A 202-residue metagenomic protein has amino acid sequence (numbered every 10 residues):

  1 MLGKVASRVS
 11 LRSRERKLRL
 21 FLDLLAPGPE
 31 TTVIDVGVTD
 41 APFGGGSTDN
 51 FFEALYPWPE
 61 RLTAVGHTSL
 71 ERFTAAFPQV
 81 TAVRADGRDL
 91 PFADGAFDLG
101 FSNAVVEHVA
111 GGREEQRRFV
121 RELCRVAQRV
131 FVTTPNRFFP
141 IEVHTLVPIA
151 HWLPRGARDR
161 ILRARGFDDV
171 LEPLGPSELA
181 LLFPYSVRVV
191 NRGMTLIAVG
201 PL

Functional and structural regions predicted by a protein language model:
M1-G28: Class I SAM-dependent methyltransferase Rossmann-like catalytic core, especially the SAM/SAH-binding loop
G3-R8, V105-E115, G166-V170: Surface-exposed cleft-lining segments at the edges of enzyme active sites
V9-K17, E115, L171-E178: Soluble or luminal CAZymes and related metallo-dependent hydrolases
T31-F139, G200: Conserved SAM-binding loop
R129-G156: Conserved class I S-adenosyl-L-methionine
I161-S186: Short alpha-helix
P184-L202: Core SAM-dependent methyltransferase catalytic element
